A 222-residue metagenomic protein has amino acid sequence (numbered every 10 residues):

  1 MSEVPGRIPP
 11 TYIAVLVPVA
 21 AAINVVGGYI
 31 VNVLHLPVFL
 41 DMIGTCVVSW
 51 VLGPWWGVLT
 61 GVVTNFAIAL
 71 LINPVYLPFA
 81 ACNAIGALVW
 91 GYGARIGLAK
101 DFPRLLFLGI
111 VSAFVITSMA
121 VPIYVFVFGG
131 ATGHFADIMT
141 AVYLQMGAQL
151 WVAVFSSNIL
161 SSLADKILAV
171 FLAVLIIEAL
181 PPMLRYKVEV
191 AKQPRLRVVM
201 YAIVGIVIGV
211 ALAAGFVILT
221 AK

Functional and structural regions predicted by a protein language model:
M1-V51, W55-F66, V75-Y76, G205: Hydrophobic transmembrane alpha-helices
P18-A22, I43, V47, V58 (+9 more regions): Residue-level signature of the transmembrane alpha-helical core of multi-pass small-molecule transporters
V25-L40, G61-D101, V125-F128, G133: Interfacial aromatic-anchored transmembrane helix boundaries in multi-pass membrane proteins
V33-H35, F39, P74-P78, D101-K222: Membrane-embedded alpha-helical hairpins and interfacial helices in multi-pass inner-membrane proteins
S49, A87-R95, A173, I177 (+1 more regions): Hydrophobic transmembrane alpha-helices
P54-W55, A94-A99, V188-A191: Short, charged low-complexity intrinsically disordered segments located at boundaries of structured domains
